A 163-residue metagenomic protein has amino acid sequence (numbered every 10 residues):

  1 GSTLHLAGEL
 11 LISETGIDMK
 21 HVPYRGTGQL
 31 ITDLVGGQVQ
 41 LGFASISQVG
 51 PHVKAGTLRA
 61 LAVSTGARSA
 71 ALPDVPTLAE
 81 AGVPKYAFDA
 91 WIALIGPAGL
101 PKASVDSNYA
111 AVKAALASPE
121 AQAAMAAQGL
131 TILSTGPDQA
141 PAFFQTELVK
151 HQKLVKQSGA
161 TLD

Functional and structural regions predicted by a protein language model:
G1-D163: Conserved, function-defining micro-sites of small-solute handling proteins
